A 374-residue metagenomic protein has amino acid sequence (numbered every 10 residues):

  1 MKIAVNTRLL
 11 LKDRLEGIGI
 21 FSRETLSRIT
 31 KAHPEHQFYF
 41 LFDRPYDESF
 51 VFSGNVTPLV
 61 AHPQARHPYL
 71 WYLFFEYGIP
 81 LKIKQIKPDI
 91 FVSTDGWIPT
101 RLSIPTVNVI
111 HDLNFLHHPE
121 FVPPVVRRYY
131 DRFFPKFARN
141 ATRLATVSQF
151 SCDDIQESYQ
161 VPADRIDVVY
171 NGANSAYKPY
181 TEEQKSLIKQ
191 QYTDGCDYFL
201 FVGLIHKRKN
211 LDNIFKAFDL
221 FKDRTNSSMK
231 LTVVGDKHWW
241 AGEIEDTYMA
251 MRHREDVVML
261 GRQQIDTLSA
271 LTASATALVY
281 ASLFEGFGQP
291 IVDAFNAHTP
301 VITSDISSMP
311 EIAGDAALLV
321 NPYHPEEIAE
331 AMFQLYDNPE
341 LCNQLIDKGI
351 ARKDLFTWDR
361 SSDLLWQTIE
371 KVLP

Functional and structural regions predicted by a protein language model:
M1-P374: Carbohydrate transferase catalytic cores enriched for Leloir-type hexosyltransferases
